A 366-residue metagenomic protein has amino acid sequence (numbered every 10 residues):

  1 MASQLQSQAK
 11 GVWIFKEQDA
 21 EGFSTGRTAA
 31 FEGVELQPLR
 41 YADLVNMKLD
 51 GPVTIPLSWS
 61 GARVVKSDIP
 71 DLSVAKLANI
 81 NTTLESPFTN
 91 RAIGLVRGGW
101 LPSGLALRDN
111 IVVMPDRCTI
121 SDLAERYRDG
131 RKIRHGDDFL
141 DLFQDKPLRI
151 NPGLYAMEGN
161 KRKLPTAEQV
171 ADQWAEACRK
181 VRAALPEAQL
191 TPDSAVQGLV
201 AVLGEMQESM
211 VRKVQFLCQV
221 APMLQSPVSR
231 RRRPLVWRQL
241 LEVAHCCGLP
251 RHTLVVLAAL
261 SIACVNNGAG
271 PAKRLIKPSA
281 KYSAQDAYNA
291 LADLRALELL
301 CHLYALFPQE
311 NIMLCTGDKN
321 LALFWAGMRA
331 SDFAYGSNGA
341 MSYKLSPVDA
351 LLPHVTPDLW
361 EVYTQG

Functional and structural regions predicted by a protein language model:
A2-N311, W325-G366: Active-site-proximal, substrate-binding regions of enzyme catalytic domains and RNA-binding/basic surfaces
I312-G317: Conserved RecA-like ASCE P-loop NTPase motor core of nucleic-acid helicases/translocases
